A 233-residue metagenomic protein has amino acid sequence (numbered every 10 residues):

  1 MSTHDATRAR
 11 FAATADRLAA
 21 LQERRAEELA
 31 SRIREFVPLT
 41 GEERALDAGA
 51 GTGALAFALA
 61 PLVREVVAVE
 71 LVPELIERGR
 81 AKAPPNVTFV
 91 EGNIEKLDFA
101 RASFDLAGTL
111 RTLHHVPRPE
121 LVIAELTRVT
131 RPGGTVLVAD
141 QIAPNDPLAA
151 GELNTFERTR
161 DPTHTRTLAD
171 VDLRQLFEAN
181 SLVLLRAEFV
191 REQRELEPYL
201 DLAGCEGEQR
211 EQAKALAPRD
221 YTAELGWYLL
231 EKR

Functional and structural regions predicted by a protein language model:
M1-T40, A54-A58, L75-R78, E197-D201: Conserved class I S-adenosyl-L-methionine
R25, N180-R233: Conserved Class I S-adenosyl-L-methionine
L46-A48, T52-K96: Class I SAM-dependent methyltransferase SAM/SAH-binding core
G108: A conserved beta-strand element that flanks and buttresses the S-adenosyl-L-methionine
R111-T112: Short catalytic micro-motifs in class I SAM-dependent methyltransferases
E120-P132: A short glycine-rich, Lys/Arg-flanked "PGG" loop and its adjoining helix->strand segment in the class I
L137-T159: Conserved class I S-adenosyl-L-methionine
R166-N180: Short alpha-helix
